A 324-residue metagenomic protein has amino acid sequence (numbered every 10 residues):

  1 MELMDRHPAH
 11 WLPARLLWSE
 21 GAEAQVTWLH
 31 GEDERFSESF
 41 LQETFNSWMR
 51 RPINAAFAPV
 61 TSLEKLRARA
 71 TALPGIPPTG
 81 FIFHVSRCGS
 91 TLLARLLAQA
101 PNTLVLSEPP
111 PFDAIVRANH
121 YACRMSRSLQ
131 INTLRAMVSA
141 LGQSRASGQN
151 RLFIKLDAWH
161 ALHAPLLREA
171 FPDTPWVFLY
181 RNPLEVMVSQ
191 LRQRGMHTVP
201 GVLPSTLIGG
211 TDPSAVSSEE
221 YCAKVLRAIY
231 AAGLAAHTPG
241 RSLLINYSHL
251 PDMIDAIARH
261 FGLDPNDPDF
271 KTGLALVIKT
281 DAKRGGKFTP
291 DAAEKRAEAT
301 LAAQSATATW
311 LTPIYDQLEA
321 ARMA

Functional and structural regions predicted by a protein language model:
M1-T71, A215-C222, L226-L244, S248-A324: PAPS-dependent sulfotransferases, especially Golgi type II membrane carbohydrate sulfotransferases
M4-Q193: PAPS-dependent sulfotransferase catalytic domain
G21, G31, G75, G80 (+11 more regions): Residue-identity detector for glycine
P111-C123, G148, A158-D267: PAPS-dependent sulfotransferase catalytic domain
M125-R135, G195-G210, K287-A297: A polyampholytic, Gly/Pro-enriched intrinsically disordered region
